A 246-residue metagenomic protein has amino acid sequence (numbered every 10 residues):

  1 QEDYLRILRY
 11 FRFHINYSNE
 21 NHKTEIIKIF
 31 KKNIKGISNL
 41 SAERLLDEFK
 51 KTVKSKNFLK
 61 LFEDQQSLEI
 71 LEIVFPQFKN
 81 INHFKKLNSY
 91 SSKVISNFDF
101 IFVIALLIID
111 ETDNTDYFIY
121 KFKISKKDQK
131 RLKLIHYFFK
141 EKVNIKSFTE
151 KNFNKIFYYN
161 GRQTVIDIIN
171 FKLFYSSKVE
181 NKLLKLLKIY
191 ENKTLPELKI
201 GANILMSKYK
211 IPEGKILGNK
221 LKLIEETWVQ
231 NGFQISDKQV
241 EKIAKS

Functional and structural regions predicted by a protein language model:
Q1-Y120, K215-I216, K220, I224-W228 (+1 more regions): Glycine- and charge-enriched loop/helix tracts that form the active or gating conduit in phosphate/cation-handling
E2-R9, R44, K56-K60, K127-R131 (+3 more regions): Generic recognition of short, well-ordered alpha-helical interface segments
F13-N16, S55, S67, P76 (+5 more regions): Short, well-ordered loop/turn and helix-capping segments at boundaries between secondary-structure elements and domains
I27, F62, Q129-K133, Y137 (+2 more regions): Short, well-structured alpha-helical segments
N39-K56, D128-F148, K199: Charged/polar, low-hydrophobicity segments characteristic of intrinsically disordered regions and flexible loops
K60, N114, R131, I200-G201: Short Gly/charged-rich anion-binding patches and loops
K85-S177: Divalent metal-dependent catalytic cores for phosphoryl transfer on phosphate-bearing substrates
L173-S246: Charged substrate- and nucleic-acid-binding regions of tRNA-handling and nucleotidyl-transfer enzymes, centered on
